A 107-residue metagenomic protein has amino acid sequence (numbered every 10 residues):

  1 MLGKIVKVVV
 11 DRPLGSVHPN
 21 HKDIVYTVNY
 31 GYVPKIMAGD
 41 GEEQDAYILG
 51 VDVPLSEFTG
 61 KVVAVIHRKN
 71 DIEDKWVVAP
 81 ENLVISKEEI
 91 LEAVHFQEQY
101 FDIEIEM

Functional and structural regions predicted by a protein language model:
M1-M107: Hydrophobic N-terminal alpha-helices or hydrophobic patches in metabolic proteins across all domains of life
